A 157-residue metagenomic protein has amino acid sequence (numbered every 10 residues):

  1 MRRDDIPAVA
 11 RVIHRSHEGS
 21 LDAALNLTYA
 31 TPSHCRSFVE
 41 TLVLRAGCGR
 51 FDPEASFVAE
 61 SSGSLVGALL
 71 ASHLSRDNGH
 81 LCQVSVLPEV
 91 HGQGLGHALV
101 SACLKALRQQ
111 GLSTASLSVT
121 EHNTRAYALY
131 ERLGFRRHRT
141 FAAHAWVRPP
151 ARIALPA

Functional and structural regions predicted by a protein language model:
M1-A24: A short beta-loop-alpha structural element at the N-terminal edge of CoA-dependent acyl/N-acetyltransferase catalytic
V12, H144-A157: Terminal substrate-recognition subdomain of acyl/acetyltransferases
A23-N78, V84: A conserved beta-strand-loop-helix scaffold within acyl/acetyltransferase catalytic domains
V84-H91, T120: A short, internal acetyl-CoA/4′-phosphopantetheine-binding micro-motif in the GNAT/acyltransferase core
H91, V100-R108: A conserved short alpha-helix in the GNAT/GCN5 acetyltransferase fold that borders and helps form the acetyl-CoA
G92-Q93, H97, E121-R139, V147: Conserved active-site alpha-helix within GNAT-family acetyltransferase domains
L107-S118: Conserved GNAT acetyl-CoA-binding A-motif
